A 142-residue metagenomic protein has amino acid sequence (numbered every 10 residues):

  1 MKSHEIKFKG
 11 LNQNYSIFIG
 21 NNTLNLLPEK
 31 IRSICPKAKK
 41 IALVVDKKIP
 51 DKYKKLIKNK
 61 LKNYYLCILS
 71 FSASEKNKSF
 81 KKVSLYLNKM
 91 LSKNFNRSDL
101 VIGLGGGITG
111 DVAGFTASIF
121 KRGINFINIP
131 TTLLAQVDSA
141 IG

Functional and structural regions predicted by a protein language model:
M1-L100: ATP/NTP phosphate-donor binding region
K78-G142: Glycine/threonine-rich beta-strand-loop-alpha-helix active-site module that forms ligand/phosphate-binding
